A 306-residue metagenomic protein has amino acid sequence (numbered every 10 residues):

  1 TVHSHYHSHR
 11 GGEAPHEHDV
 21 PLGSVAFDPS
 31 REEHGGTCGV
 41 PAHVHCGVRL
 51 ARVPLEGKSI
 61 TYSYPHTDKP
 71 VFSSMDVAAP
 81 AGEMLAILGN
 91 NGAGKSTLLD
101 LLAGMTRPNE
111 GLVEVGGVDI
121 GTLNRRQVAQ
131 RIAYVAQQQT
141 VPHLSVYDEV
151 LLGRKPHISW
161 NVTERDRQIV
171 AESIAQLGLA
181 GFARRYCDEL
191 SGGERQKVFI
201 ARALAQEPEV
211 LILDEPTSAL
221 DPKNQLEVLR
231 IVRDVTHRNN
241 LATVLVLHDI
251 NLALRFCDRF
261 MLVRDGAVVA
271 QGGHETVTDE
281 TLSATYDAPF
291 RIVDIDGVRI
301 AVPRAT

Functional and structural regions predicted by a protein language model:
H3-H9, H16, F27, H34 (+3 more regions): ABC ATPase nucleotide-binding domains
L88-N90: The feature captures the beta-strand-to-loop junction immediately N-terminal to the Walker
A103: Helix-to-loop junction immediately C-terminal to a conserved catalytic motif
G111-D119, V128: Conserved ABC transporter NBD signature motif
E164-F182: Conserved ABC ATPase "signature" region
Y186-L190, E194: Conserved ABC ATPase signature
A205-E209: A short, proline-enriched helix->beta-strand linker immediately N-terminal to the Walker B motif in ABC-type P-loop
L211-E215: Catalytic Walker B motif of ABC-type/P-loop ATPase nucleotide-binding domains
